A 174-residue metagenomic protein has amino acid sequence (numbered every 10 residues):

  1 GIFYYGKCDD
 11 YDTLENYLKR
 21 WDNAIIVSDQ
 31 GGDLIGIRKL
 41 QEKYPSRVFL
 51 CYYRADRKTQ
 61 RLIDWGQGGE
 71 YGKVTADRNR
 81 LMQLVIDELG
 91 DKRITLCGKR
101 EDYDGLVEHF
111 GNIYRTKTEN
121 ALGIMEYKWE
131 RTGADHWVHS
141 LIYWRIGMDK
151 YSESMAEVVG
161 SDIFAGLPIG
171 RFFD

Functional and structural regions predicted by a protein language model:
G1-A121, I163-D174: Mg2+-dependent endonuclease catalytic cores in nucleic-acid-processing enzymes, primarily RNase H-like
A121-T132: Short, solvent-exposed helix-loop connector elements
E130-S152: P-loop NTPase catalytic cores that bind/hydrolyze ATP
R145-D174: Acidic two-metal-ion nuclease catalytic site recognized across multiple nuclease folds, prominently DnaQ/RNase D-T
